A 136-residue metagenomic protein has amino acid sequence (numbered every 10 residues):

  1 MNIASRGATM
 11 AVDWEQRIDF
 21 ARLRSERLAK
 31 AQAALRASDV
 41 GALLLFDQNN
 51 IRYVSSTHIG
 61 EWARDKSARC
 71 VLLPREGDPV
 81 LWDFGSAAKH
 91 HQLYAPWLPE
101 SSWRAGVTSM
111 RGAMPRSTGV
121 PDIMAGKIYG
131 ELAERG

Functional and structural regions predicted by a protein language model:
M1-G136: A composition/biophysics-driven feature that prefers long, compositionally simple stretches
